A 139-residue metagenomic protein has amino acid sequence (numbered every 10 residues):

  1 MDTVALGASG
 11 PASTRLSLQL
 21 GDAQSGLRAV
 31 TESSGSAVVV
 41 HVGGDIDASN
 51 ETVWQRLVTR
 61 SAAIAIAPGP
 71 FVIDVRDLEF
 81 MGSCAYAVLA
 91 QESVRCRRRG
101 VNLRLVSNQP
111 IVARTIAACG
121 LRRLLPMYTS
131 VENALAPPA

Functional and structural regions predicted by a protein language model:
V4-A5, A12-T59, V75-D77: STAS-typified acidic loop motif
V30-E32, V106, Y128: General small-molecule cofactor/ligand-binding pocket signal
D45-L125: Amphipathic alpha-helical interaction surfaces in cytosolic regulatory modules
L125-S130, A134: Short acidic-hydrophobic, aromatic-tinged amphipathic segments that line or gate anion-handling sites
L135-A139: Acidic/histidine-enriched, glycine/proline-rich intrinsically disordered or flexible terminal extensions
